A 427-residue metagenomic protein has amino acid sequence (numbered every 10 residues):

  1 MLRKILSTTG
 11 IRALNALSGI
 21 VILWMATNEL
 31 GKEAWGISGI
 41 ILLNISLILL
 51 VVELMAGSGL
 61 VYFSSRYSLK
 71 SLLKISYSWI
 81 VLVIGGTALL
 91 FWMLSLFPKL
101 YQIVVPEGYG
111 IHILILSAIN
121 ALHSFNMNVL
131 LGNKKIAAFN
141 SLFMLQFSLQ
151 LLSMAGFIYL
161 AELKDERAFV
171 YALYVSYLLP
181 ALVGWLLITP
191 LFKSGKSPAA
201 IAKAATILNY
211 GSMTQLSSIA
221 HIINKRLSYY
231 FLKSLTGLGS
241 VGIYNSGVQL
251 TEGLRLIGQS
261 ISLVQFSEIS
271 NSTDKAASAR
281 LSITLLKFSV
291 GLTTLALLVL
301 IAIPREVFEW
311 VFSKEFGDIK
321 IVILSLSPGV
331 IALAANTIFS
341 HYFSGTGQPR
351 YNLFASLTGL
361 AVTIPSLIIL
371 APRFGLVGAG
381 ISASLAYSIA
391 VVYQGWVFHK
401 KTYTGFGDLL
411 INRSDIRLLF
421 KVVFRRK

Functional and structural regions predicted by a protein language model:
M1, I111, A137, E162-A172 (+3 more regions): Interhelical loop/hinge segments that connect adjacent transmembrane helices in multipass membrane
M1-G57, L116, N209-G239, I364-P365 (+1 more regions): Signature of the first transmembrane helix
L2, F63-S68, I119-L142, S270 (+1 more regions): Membrane-interface junctions at transmembrane-helix termini in multi-pass inner-membrane proteins
K4-G19, L145-Q146, Q150, F169-I188 (+3 more regions): Transmembrane helical elements of multi-pass membrane transporters/channels
K4-N15, I41, S46-L96, V104 (+3 more regions): Membrane-water interface segments that mark the loop-to-transmembrane alpha-helix transition
G19, L23-W24, V52-S68, G247 (+2 more regions): Helix-loop junctions and terminal segments of transmembrane helices in multi-pass membrane transport/translocation
F97-I113, A302-I331: Interfacial segments at transmembrane-helix termini and the short loops linking adjacent helices
E107, I111, N140-F192, T358 (+2 more regions): Hydrophobic alpha-helical transmembrane segments
